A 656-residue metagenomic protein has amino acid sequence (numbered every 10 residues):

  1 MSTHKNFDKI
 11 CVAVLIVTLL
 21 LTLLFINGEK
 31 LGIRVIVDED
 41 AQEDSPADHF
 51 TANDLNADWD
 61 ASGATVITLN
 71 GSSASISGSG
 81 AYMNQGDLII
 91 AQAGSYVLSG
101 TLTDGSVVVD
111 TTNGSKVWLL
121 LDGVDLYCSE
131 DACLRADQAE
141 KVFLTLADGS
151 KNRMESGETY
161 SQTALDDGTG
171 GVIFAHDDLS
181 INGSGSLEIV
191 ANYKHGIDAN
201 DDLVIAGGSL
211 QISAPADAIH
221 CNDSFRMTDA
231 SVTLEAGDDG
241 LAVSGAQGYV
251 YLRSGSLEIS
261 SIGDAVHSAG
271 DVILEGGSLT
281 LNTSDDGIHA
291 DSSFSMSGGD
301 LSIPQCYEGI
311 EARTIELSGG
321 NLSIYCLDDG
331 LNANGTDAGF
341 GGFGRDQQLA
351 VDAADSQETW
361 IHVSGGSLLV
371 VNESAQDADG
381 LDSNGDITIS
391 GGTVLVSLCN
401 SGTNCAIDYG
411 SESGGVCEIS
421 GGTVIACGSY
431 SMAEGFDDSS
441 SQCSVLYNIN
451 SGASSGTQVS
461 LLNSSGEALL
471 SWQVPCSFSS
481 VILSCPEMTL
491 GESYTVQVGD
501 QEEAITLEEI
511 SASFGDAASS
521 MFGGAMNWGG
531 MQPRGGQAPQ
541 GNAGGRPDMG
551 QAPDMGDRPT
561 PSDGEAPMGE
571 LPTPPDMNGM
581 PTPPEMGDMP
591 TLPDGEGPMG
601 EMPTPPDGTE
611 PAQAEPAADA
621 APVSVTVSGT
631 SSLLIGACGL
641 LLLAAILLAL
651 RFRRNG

Functional and structural regions predicted by a protein language model:
S2-G656: A composition-driven surface/loop motif
